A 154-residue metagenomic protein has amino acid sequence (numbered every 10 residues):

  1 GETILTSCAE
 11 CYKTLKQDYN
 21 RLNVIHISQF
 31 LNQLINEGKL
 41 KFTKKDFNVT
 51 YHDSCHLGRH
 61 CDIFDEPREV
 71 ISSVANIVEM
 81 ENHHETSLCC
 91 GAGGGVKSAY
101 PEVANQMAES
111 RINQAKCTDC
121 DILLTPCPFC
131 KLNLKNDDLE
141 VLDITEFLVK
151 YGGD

Functional and structural regions predicted by a protein language model:
G1-D154: Iron-sulfur cluster-binding electron-transfer modules in prokaryotic oxidoreductases
